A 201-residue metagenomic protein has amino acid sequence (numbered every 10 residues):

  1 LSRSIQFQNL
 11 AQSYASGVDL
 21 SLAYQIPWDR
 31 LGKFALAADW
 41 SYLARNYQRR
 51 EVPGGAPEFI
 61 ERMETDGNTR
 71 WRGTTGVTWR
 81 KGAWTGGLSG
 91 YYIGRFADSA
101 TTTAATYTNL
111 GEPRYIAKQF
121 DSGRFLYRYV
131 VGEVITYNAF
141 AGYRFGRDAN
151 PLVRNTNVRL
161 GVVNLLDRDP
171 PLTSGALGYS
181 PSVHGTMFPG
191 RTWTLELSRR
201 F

Functional and structural regions predicted by a protein language model:
L1-S16, M63-E64: Surface-exposed, low-complexity loop segments enriched in small/polar and acidic residues
I5-Q6, G123-F125, P181: Short structured motifs
F7, G17-S21, A35, R72-G76 (+2 more regions): Membrane-embedded beta-strand positions in outer-membrane beta-barrel channels/transporters
A11-S13, P27-L36, R49-R50, G146-T156: Short loop/turn motifs that connect adjacent beta-strands in outer-membrane beta-barrel proteins
Y14-V18, T69-G73, E133-Y137, R154 (+1 more regions): Residues that define the transmembrane beta-barrel architecture of outer-membrane proteins
L36-N150: C-terminal beta-barrel architecture of Gram-negative outer-membrane proteins
A44, S89-G111, Y143-F201: C-terminal beta-signal and adjacent terminal beta-strands/loops of Gram-negative outer-membrane beta-barrel proteins
